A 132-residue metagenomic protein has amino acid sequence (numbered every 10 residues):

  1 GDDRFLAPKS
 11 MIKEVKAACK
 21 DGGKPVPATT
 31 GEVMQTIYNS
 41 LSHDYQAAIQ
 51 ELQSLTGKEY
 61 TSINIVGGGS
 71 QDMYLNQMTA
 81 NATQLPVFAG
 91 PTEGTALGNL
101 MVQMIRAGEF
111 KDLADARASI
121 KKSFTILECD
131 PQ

Functional and structural regions predicted by a protein language model:
G1-T95: Activation-segment/catalytic-loop signature of the eukaryotic protein kinase fold
I49, Q103-K111: Short, hydrophobic alpha-helical segments
Y74-N76, I105, D115: Residue-level recognition of conserved structural "scaffold" positions that shape functional pockets and channels
A80-N81, L97, K111, K121: Alpha-helix termini
A96-M104: Short, small-residue alpha-helix embedded
G108-Q132: Acidic, glycine/GT-rich loop-and beta-edge segments that sit at the periphery of enzyme/chaperone cores
